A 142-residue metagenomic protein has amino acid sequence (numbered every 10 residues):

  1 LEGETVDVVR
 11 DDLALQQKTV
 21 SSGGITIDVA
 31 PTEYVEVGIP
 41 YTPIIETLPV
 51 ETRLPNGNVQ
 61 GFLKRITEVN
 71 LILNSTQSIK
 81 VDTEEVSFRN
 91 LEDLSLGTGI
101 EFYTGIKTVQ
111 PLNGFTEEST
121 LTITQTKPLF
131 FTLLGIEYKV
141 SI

Functional and structural regions predicted by a protein language model:
L1-I142: Beta-sheet repeat architectures centered on beta-propellers
